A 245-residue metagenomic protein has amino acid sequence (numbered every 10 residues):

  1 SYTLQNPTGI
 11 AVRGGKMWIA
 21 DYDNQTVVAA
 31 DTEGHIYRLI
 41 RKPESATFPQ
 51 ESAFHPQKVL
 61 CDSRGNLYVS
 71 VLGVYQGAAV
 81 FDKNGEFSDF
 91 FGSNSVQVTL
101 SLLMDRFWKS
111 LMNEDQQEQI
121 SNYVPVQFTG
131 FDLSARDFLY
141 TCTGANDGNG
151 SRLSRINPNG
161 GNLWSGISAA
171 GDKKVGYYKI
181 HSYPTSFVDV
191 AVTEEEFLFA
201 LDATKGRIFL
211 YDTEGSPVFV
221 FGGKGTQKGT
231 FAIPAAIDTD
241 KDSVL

Functional and structural regions predicted by a protein language model:
S1-L245: Eukaryotic scaffold repeat domains enriched in small/polar residues
